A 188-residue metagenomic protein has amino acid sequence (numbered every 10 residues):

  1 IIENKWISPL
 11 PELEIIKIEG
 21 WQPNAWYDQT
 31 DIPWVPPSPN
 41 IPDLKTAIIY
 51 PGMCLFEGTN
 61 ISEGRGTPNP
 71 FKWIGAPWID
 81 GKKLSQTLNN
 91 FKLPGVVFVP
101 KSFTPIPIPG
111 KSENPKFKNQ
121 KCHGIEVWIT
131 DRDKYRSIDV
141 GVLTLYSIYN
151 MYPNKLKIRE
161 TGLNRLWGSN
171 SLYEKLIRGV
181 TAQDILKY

Functional and structural regions predicted by a protein language model:
I1-E19: Conserved, well-structured core segments that form the ligand-binding/active-site neighborhood of functional domains
E3, F56-I61, S169-S171: Noncatalytic linker/hinge segments flanking ATPase motor cores
S8-L10, G64-N69, Q120-C122: Short gly/pro-enriched beta-turn/loop segments at secondary-structure junctions
G20-F98, P105: Glycine-rich, aromatic-lined ligand/substrate-binding cores of catalytic and carbohydrate-binding domains
G75-K187: Conserved functional hotspot residues or short segments at active or partner-binding sites across diverse domains
